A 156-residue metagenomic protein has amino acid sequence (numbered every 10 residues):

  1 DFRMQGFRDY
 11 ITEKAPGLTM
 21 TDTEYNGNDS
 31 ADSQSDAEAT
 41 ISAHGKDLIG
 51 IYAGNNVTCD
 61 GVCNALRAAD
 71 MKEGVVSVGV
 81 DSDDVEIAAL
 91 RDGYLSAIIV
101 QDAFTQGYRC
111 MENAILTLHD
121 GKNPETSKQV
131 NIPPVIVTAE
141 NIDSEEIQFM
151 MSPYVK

Functional and structural regions predicted by a protein language model:
F2-D9, S30-A37, S82-E86, D102-K122: Hydrophobic alpha-helical segments within soluble ligand-binding/sensing domains
F7, D22, N26-A89: Hydrophobic alpha-helical
Y10-G17, A39-A43, A65-A69, A89 (+4 more regions): Structured segments of extracytoplasmic/periplasmic soluble domains in secreted or envelope-associated proteins
Y10-K14, T105-K156: Hinge/cleft segment of the Venus flytrap/periplasmic-binding protein
G17-M20, G74, Y94-L95, P133: A generic structural signal for alpha->beta connector loops
M20-T23, S77, I98, I136: Conserved beta-strand scaffold positions in the cores of enzyme catalytic domains, especially in NTP/NDP-utilizing
T23, D92-F104: Short beta-strand elements at the ligand-binding edges of bilobed clamshell
D83-S96, V137, E146-M150: Flexible loop/hinge segments that line or gate small-molecule binding clefts
